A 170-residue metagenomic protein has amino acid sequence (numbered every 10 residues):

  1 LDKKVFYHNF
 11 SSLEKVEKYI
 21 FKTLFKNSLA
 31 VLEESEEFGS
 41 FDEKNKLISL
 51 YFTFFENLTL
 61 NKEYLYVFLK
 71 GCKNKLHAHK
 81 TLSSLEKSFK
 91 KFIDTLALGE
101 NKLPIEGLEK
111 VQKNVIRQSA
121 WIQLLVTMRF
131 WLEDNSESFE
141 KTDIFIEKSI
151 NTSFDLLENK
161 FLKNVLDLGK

Functional and structural regions predicted by a protein language model:
L1-Y19: Helix-turn-helix
E14-N27, F68: Alpha-helical DNA-contacting segments of helix-turn-helix folds
E34-V67, N74, A78, S84: Hydrophobic alpha-helical connector segments
S40, N101-K110: Acidic/His metal-coordination segments adjacent to aromatic residues that form catalytic metal sites in metalloenzymes
A78-L103, N114-V126: Amphipathic alpha-helical packing segments from all-alpha helical-bundle domains
E106-Q112, V126, F130, D134: Core of folded catalytic or high-affinity ligand/protein-binding domains in predominantly eukaryotic proteins
R129, E133-K170: C-terminal peripheral helix-coil segments that are non-catalytic and often amphipathic
